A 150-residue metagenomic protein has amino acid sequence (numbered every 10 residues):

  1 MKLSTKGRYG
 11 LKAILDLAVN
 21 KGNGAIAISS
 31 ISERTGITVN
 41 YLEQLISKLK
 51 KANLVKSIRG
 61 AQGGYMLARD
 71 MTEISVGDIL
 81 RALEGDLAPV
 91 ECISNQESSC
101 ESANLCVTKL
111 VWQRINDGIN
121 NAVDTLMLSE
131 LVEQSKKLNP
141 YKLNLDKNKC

Functional and structural regions predicted by a protein language model:
G10-G22: Short amphipathic alpha-helical interface segments
S30-T35: A short alpha-helical element within helix-turn-helix/winged-helix DNA-binding domains across DNA-binding proteins
N40: Key DNA-contact positions within bacterial/archaeal DNA-binding proteins
L45-K50: Basic amphipathic alpha-helical segments that dock to polyanions
K51-L54, A82: Residue cluster at the C-terminal edge of the helix-turn-helix DNA-binding motif
L54-Q62, M66-L67: Beta-hairpin "wing" of winged helix-turn-helix
M71-Q96, T108-K109, Q113-D117: Conserved segment of winged-helix/HTH DNA-binding domains
S94-C150: C-terminal regulatory/oligomerization modules of transcriptional regulators
